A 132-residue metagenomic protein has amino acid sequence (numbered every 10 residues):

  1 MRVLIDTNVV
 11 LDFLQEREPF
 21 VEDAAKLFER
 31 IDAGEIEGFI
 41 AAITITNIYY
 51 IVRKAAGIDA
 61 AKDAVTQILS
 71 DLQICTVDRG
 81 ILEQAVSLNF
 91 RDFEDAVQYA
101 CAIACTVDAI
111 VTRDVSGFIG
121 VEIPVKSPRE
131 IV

Functional and structural regions predicted by a protein language model:
M1-I40, R53-D63, G120, E130-V132: Short, well-structured N-terminal submotif of metal-dependent ribonuclease cores
R2, K26, D71, A100-V132: Acidic, PIN/NYN-like endoribonuclease modules and their adjacent C-terminal/linker elements
V9, T44, I81, Q98 (+1 more regions): Alpha-helix capping/helix-boundary segments
E16, T44, A64-N89: Acidic catalytic patch
F39-I40, T76, T112: Short beta-strand scaffold positions
